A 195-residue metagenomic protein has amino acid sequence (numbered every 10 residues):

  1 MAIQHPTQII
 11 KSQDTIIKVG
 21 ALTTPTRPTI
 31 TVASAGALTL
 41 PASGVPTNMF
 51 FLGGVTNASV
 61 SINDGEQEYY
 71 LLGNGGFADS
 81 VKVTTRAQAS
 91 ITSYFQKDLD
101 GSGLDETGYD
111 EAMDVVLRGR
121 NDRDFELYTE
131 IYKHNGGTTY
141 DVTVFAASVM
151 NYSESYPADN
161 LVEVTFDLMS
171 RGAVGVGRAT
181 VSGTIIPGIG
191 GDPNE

Functional and structural regions predicted by a protein language model:
A2-K97, A146-T165: Solvent-exposed edge beta-strands and adjacent loop segments that serve as assembly or binding interfaces
I9, I16, P25, T84 (+4 more regions): Intrinsically disordered, low-complexity sequence elements enriched in Ser/Thr/Gly/Pro
I16, E66-Y70, V81, D124-Y128 (+4 more regions): Intrinsically disordered, low-complexity regions of eukaryotic proteins
I17, P28-V32, G36-L38, V83-T85 (+4 more regions): Hydrophobic transmembrane signal anchors and adjacent membrane-proximal interface regions, especially in viral
L22, L38, P46, V55-T56 (+8 more regions): Compositionally biased, intrinsically disordered low-complexity regions
L71, T143-E195: Mixed-charge, glycine-accented linear interaction segment located at domain edges/termini
Q96-D98, H134, R171-G175: Short coil/turn motifs at secondary-structure junctions
G103-T143: Short, acidic/charged, Gly/Pro-enriched secondary-structure junctions
